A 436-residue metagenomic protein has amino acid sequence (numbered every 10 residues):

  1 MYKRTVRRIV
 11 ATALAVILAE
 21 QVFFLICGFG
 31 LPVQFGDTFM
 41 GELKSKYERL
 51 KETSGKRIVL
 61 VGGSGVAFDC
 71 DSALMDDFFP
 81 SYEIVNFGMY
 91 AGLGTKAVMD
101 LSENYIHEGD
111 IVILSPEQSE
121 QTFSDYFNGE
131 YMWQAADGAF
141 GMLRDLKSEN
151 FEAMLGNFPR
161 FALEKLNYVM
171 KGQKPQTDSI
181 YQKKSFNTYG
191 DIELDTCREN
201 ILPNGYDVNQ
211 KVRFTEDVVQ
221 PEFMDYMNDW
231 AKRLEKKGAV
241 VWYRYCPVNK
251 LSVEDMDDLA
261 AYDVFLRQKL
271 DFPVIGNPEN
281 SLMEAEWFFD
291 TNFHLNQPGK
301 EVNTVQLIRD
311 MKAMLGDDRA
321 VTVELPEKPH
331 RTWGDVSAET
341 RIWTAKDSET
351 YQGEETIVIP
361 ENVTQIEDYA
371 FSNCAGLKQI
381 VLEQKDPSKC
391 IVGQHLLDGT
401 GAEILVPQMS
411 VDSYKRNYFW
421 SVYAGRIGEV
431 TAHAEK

Functional and structural regions predicted by a protein language model:
M1-I17: N-terminal Sec-pathway targeting helices
V16-S81, G92-K96, D100: Membrane/wall-proximal cationic-aromatic binding patches
V61, G65-L146: Membrane-embedded segments
G129-K237, E324-P329: Secreted/periplasmic serine-hydrolase-like ester/acetyl group-modifying domain
N228-D255: Active-site segments of SGNH/GDSL-like serine hydrolases that catalyze O-acetyl group transfer/hydrolysis on lipids
M256-H330: C-terminal regions of proteins
W333-W343, Y351-Q365, C374-C390, T400-S410 (+1 more regions): Structural signature of tandem-repeat unit edges
E367-A370, G393-L396: Consensus positions within tandem repeat domains that build extended binding/scaffold surfaces
